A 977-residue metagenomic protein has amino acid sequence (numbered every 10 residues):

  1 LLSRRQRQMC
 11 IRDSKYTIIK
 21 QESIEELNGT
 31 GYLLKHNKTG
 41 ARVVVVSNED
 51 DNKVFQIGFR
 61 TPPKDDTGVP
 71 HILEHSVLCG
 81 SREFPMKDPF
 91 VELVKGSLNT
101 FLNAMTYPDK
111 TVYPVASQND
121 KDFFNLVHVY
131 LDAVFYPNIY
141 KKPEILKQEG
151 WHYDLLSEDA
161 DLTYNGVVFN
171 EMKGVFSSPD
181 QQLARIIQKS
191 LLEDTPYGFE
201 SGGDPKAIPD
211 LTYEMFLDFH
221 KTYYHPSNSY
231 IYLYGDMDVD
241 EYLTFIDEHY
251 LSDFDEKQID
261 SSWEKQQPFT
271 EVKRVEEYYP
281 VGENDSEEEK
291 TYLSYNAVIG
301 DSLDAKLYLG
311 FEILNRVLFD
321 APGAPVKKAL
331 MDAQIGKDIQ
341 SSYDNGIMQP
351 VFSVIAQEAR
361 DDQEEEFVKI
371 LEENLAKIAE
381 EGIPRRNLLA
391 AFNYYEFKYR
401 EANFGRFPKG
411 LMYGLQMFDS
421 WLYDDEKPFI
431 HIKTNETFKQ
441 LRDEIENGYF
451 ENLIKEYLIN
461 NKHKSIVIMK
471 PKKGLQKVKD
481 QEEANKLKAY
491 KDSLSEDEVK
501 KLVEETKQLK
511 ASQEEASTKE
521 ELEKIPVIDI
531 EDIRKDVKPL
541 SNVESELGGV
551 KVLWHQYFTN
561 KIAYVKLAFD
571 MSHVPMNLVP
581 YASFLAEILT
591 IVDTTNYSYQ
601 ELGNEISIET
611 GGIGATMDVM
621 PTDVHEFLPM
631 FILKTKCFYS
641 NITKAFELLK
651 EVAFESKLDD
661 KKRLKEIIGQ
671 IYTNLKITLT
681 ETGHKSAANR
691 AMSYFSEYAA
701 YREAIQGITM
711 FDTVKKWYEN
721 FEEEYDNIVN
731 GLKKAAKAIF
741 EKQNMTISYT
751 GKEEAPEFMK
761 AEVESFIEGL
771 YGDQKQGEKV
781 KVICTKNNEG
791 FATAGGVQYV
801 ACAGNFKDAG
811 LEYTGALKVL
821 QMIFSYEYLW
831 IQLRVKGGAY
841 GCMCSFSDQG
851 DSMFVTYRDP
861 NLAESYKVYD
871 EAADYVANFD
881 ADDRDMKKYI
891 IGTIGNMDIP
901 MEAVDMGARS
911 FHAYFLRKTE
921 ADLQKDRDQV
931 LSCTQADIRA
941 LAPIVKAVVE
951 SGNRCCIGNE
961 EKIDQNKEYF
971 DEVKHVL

Functional and structural regions predicted by a protein language model:
L1-I11: Single conserved hydrophobic/aromatic residue that forms the stacking wall/gate of nucleotide- or nucleobase-binding
R12-L33, E531-E544: Short, Gly/Pro- and small/polar-rich lid/capping loops
S47-E49, Q56-G58, F169, K173 (+12 more regions): His/Glu-based metal-binding/catalytic segments typifying zinc-dependent metallopeptidases
N52-P62, D88-Y136, P143-D154, Q181-K206 (+11 more regions): M16 family metallopeptidases and their MPP-like homologs
V69, L73-V77, L585: Active-site His/Glu-centered metal-binding helix of metallohydrolases
L155-N228, Y232-Y250, F254-G282, E287-E289 (+1 more regions): Hydrophobic, small-residue-rich alpha-helical packing segments that form membrane-like cores
N165, L217-E248, R702, G707 (+1 more regions): Non-catalytic, conformational "gating/processing" segments within enzyme and secreted inhibitor domains
D218, Y230, V239-K257, E381 (+2 more regions): Extended, regular secondary-structure scaffolds
